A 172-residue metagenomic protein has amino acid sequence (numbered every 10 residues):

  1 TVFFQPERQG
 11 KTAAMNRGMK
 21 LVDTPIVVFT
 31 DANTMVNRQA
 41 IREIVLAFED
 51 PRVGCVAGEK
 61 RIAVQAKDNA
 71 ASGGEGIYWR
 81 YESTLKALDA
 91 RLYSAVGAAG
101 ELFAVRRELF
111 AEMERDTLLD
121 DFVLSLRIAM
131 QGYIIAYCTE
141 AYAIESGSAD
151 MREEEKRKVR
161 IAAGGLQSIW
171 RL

Functional and structural regions predicted by a protein language model:
T1: Short loop->beta transition adjacent to catalytic acidic/histidine clusters or analogous donor-positioning motifs
F4, T12-A14, K20, T24 (+2 more regions): Long helical/loop segments within the catalytic core of UDP-sugar-dependent glycosyltransferases, especially the large
R8: Walker A (P-loop) phosphate-binding loop of P-loop NTPases
A13, R17, F29, E43 (+3 more regions): Residues within well-formed alpha-helices
M15, R38-I41, S148-M151, E155: Conserved strand-to-helix beginnings and helix N-cap segments that scaffold or border functional pockets
N33: Nucleotide-activated sugar donor-binding and catalytic core shared by glycosyltransferases and related lipid-linked
F48-E82, D116-D120, S125-L172: Catalytic donor/gating beta->alpha subdomain of glycosyltransferases that bind UDP-sugars
